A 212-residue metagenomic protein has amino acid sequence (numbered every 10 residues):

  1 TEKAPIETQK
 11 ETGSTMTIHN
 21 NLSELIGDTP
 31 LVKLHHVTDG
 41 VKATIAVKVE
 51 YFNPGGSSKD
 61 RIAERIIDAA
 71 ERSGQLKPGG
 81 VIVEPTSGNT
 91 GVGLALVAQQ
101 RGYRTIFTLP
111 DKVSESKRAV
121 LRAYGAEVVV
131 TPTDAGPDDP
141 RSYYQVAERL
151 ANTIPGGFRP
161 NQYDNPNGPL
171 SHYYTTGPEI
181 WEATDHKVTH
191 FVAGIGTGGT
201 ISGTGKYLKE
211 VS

Functional and structural regions predicted by a protein language model:
Q9-S212: PLP-dependent amino-acid enzyme catalytic core
